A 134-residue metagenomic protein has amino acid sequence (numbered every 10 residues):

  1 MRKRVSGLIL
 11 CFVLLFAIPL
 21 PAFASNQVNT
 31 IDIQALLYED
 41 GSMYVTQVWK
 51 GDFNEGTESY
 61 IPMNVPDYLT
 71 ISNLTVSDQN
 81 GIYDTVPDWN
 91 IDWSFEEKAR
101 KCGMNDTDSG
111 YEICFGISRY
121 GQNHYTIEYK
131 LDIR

Functional and structural regions predicted by a protein language model:
M1-I9: Bacterial N-terminal signal peptides that target proteins for export
I9-P19: Bacterial N-terminal signal peptides
L20-R134: Lumenal/extracellular ectodomains and adaptor appendage modules of the eukaryotic vesicle/secretory system
